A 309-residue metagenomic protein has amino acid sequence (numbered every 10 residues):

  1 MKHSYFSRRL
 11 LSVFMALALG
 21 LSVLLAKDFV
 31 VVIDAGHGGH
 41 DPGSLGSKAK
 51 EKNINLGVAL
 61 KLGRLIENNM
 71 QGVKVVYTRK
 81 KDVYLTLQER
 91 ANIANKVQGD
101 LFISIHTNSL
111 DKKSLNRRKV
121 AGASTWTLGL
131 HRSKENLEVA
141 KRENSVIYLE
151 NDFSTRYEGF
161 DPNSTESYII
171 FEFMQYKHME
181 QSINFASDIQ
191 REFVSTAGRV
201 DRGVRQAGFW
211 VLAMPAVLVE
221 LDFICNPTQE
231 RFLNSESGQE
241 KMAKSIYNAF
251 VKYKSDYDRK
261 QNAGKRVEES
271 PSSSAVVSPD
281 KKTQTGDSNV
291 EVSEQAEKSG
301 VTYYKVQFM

Functional and structural regions predicted by a protein language model:
K2-F14: Bacterial N-terminal signal peptides that target proteins for export
S12-S22: Bacterial N-terminal signal peptides
A26-D152, G159-F160, Q175-M179, I183-S187 (+7 more regions): Catalytic-core regions of hydrolytic enzymes
V30, D100, M214-A216, Y303: Structural motif
G43, D161-P162, E166-Q261: Active-site-adjacent mobile loop/cap segments within catalytic or ligand-binding domains
V83-Y84, G208-F209, Y304: Surface-exposed aromatic
R259-E269: Short, flexible loop/turn segments with low-complexity composition
D280, Q284-M309: Solvent-exposed beta-strand motifs enriched in subsets of small alpha/beta binding domains, especially certain
